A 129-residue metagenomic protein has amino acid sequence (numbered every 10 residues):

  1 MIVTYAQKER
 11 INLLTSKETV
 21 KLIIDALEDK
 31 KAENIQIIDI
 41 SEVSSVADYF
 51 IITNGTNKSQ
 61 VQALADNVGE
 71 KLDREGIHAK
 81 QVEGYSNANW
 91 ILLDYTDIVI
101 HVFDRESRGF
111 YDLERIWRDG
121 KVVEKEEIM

Functional and structural regions predicted by a protein language model:
M1-I37, S41, T56-A63, E70-D73 (+3 more regions): Long, contiguous binding/interaction regions
E42-V46: Short, flexible turn/loop "capping" segments at secondary-structure junctions
Y49, N89-I91: Short beta-strand micro-motifs in enzyme catalytic cores
I52-N54: Short hydrophobic/aromatic beta-strand micro-patches that form the beta-sheet surface supporting nucleotide- or nucleic
E75-A79: Active-site cofactor/substrate anionic-group-binding motifs, chiefly glycine- and Lys/Arg-rich phosphate-binding loops
L93-Y95: Active-site beta-strand termini and strand-to-loop segments that position acidic
